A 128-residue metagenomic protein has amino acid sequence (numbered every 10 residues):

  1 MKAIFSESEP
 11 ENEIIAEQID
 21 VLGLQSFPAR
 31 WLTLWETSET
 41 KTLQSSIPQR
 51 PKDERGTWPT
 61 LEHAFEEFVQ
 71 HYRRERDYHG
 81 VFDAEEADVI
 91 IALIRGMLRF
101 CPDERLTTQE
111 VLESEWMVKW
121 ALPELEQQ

Functional and structural regions predicted by a protein language model:
M1-E9, R105: Activation segment of protein kinase catalytic domains
A3-I4, G23, P102, W116: Activation segment of ePK-like protein kinases, specifically the conserved APE
F5, N12, Q25-P28, V118-W120: Eukaryotic short linear interaction motifs
E11-I15, A87-I91, R105-Q109: Generic preference for well-ordered alpha-helical elements
V21-L93: C-terminal lobe substrate-recognition/regulatory segment of protein kinase catalytic domains
W31-L32, A84, R95-Q128: Regulatory extensions flanking the kinase catalytic core
